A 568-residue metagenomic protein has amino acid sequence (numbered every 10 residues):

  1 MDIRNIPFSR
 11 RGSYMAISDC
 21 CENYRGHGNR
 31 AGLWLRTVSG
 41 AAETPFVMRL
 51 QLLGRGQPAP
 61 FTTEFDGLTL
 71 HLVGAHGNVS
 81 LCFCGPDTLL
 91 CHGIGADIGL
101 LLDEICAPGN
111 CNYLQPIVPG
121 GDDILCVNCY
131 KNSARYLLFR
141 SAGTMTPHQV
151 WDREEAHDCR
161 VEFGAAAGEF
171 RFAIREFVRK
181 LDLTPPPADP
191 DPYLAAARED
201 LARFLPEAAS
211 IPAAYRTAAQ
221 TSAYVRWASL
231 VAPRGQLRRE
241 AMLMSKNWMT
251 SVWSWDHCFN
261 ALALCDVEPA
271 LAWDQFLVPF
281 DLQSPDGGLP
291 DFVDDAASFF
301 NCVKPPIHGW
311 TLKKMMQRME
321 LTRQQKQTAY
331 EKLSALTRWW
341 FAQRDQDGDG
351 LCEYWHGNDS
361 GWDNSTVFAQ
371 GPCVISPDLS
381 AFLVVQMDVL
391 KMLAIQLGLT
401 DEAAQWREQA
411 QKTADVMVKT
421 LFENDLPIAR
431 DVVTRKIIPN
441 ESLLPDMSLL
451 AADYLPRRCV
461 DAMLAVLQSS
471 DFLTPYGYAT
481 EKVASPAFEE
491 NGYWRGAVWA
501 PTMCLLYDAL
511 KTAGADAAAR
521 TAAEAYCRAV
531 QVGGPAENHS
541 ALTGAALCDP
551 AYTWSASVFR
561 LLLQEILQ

Functional and structural regions predicted by a protein language model:
M1-A214, N247, T512, C548-T553 (+1 more regions): Terminal accessory carbohydrate-recognition/targeting modules of carbohydrate-active enzymes
F163-P186, D291-I307, L321-R323, R338-E408 (+4 more regions): The feature captures the catalytic groove of carbohydrate-active enzymes
D189-A196, D200, A214-T221, E268-D281 (+6 more regions): Extended, well-ordered alpha-helical scaffold segments
A209-M249, Q275-D295, Q346-V374, D415-V498 (+1 more regions): Extended glycan-interaction surfaces of carbohydrate-active proteins
S251-L282, L444-P456, M503-D516, A523: Alpha-helical support elements that line or immediately flank enzyme active sites and cofactor-binding pockets
W253, A272, N301-H308, L333 (+6 more regions): Active-site-proximal structural scaffolding
H257-D281, V303-D347, P372-V389, F559: Substrate-binding cleft of carbohydrate-active enzyme catalytic domains
L262-C265, W310-R318, V385-Q396, L450-D453 (+2 more regions): Short glycine/serine- and small hydrophobic-enriched flexible loop segments
